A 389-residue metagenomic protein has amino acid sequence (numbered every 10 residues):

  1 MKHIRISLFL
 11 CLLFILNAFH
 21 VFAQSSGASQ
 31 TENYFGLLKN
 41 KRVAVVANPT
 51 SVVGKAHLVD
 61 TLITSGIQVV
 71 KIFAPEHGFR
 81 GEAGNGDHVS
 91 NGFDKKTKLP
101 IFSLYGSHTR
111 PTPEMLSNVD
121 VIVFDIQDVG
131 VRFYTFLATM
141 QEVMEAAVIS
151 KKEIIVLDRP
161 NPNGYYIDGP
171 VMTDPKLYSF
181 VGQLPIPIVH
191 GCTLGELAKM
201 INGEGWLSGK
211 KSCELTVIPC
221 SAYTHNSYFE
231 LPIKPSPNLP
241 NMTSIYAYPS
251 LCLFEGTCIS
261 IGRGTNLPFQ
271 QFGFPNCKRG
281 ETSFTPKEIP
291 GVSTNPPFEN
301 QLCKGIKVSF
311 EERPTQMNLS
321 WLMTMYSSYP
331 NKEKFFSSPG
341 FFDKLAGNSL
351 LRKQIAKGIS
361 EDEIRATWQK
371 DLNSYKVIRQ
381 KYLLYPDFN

Functional and structural regions predicted by a protein language model:
M1-S26: Bacterial Sec-dependent N-terminal signal peptides
V70-H77, L157: Short internal beta-strands
G81-G86, I155-Y178: Glycine-rich, charge-decorated loop segments at or immediately adjacent to ligand/cofactor-binding or catalytic sites
S90-V119, V131: Glycine-rich oxoanion-binding loops at beta->alpha junctions
D128-M140: Glycine/threonine-rich flexible loop motifs
L177-Y248: Conserved anion/nucleotide-ligand pocket segment
S221-E299: Glycine-rich, aromatic-lined ligand/substrate-binding cores of catalytic and carbohydrate-binding domains
P268, F272-Q369, D387: Conserved functional hotspot residues or short segments at active or partner-binding sites across diverse domains
